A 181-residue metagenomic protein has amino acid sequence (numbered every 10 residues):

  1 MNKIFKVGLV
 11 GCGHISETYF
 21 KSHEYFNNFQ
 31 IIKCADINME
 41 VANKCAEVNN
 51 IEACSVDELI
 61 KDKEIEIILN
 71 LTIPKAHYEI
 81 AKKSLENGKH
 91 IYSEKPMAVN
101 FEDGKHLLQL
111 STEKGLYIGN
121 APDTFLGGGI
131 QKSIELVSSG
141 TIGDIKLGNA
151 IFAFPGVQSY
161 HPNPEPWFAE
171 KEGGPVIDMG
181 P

Functional and structural regions predicted by a protein language model:
M1-V48: N-terminal Rossmann-like dinucleotide-binding module
G11, K95, G140: Conserved G/P- and acidic residue-centered "switch" motifs that form tight phosphate/ATP-binding loops in soluble
Y19, I51-L110: Beta-loop-alpha module in the N-terminal Rossmann-like domain of NAD(P)-dependent dehydrogenases, especially those
F26, V48, D62-K63, G127: Acidic-histidine catalytic/liganding microenvironments
K33, E66-I67, L147: Short, Asp-centered acidic motifs that coordinate Mg2+ and/or phosphate in catalytic or ligand-binding sites
H106-T124, G143-G148: Rossmann-fold dehydrogenase core element
T124-P181: Predominantly a Rossmann-like dinucleotide-binding segment in NAD(P)-dependent oxidoreductases
